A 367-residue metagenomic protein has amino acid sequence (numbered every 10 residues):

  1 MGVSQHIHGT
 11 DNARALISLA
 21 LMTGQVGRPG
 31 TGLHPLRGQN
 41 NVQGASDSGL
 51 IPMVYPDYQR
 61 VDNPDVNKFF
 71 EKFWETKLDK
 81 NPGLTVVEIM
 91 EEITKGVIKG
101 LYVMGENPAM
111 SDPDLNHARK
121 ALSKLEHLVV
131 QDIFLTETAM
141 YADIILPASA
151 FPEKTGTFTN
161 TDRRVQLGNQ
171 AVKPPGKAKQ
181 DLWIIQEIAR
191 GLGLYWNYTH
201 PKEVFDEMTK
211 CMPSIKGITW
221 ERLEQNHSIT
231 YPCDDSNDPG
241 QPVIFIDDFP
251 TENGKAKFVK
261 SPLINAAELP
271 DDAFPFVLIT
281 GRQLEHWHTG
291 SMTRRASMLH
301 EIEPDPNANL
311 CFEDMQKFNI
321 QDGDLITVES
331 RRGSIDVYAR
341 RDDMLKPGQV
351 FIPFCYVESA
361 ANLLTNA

Functional and structural regions predicted by a protein language model:
M1-A13, L36-N40, F205-K216: Substrate-binding/catalytic subdomain of NAD(P)-dependent oxidoreductase enzymes
M1-Q5, D57, Q170-A178: A short glycine-threonine-serine/GTX helix/turn-capping micro-motif
I7-R14, A45-L50, N116-H117, C211-I215 (+2 more regions): Short glycine/threonine-rich loop-to-helix capping motif typified by GTGT followed within a few residues by an Asp-Pro
S18-M140, S149-T155, E224-F318: Extended redox/cofactor-interaction regions of prokaryotic respiratory oxidoreductases
K124-H127, Q131-T136, A171-R190: Phosphate/diphosphate-binding loops
L146-P147, Y356: Catalytic alpha/beta core of large soluble enzyme barrels
P147-S149, E153, R164-P175, R295: Short beta-alpha connecting loops at secondary-structure transitions that line or flank enzyme active sites
P175-I229, T289, T293-N309, E313-A367: Long, contiguous, secondary-structure-rich segments that constitute the structural scaffold of globular domains
